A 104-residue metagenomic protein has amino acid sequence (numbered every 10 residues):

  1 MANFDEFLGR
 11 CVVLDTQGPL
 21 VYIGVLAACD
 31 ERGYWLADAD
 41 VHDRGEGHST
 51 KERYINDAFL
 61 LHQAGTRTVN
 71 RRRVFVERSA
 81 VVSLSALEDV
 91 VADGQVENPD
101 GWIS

Functional and structural regions predicted by a protein language model:
M1-S104: Conserved RNA-binding domains used in RNP assembly and mRNA/RNA metabolism
